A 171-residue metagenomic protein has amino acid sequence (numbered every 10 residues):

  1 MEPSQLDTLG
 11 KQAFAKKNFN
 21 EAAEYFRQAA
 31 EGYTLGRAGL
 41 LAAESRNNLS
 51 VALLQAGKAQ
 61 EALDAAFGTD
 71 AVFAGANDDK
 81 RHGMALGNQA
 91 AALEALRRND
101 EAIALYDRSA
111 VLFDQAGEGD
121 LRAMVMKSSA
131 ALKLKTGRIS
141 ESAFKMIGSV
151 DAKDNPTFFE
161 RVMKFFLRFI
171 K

Functional and structural regions predicted by a protein language model:
M1-K171: Intrinsically disordered, low-complexity regions
